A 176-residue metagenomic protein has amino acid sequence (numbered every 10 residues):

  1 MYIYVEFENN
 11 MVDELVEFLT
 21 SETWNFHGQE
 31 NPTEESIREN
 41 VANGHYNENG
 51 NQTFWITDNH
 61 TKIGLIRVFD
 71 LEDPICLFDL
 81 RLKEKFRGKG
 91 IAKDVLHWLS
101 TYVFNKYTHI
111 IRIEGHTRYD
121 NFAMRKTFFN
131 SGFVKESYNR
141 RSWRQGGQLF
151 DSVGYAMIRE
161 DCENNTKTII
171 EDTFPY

Functional and structural regions predicted by a protein language model:
M1-F18, T53-Y176: Acyl-donor (CoA/ACP) binding surface of acyl/acetyltransferases
V5, H27, N31-E34, Q145: A generic helix-loop boundary/linker signal
V16-P32: Helix-loop element at the rim of GNAT/NAT acetyltransferase active sites that forms part of the acceptor-substrate
E22-F26, G44, K85: Alpha-helix C-capping/helix-to-loop hinge sites
W24-N25, N47, H109, V134: A general structural signal for well-ordered secondary-structure junctions
E30-N51: Active-site rim helix/loop that mediates acceptor-substrate recognition in acyltransferases
